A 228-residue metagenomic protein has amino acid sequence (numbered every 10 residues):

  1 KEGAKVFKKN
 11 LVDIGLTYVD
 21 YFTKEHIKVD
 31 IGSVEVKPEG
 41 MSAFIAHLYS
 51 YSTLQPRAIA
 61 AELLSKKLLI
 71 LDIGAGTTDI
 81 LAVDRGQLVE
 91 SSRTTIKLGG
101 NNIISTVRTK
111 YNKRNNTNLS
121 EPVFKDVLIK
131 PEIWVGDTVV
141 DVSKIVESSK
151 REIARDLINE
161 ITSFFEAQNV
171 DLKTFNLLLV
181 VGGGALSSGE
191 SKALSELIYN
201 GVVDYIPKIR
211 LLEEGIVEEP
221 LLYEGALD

Functional and structural regions predicted by a protein language model:
K1-L68, Q87-G100, R114, G136-L178 (+2 more regions): Nucleotide/phosphate-binding catalytic cleft detector across ATP-hydrolyzing and phosphate-transferring enzymes
I70-D72: Short hydrophobic beta-strand that contains or immediately precedes a catalytic carboxylate
G74-G76: Gly/Ser-rich catalytic serine loop of serine hydrolases
T78-A82: Short beta-strand scaffold segments in enzyme catalytic cores
I103, S120-V123, I153: Helical mechanochemical/support elements of P-loop NTPase systems and associated helical scaffolds
S105, T109-N115, L119: Long, charge-rich alpha-helical interaction segments
N116-G136: Conserved, helical-rich catalytic subdomain that frames metal- and/or nucleotide-binding sites in enzyme alpha/beta
